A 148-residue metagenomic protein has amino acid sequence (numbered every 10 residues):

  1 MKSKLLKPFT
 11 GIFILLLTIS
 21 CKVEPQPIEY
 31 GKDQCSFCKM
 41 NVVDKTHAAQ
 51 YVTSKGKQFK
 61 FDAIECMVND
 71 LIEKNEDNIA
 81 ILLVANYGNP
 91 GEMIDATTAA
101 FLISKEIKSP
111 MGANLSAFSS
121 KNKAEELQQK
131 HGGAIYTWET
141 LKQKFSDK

Functional and structural regions predicted by a protein language model:
M1-F9: Bacterial N-terminal signal peptides that target proteins for export
L17-S20: C-terminal motif of bacterial Sec signal peptides marking the signal peptidase cleavage site
K22-E24: Bacterial signal peptide processing site
G31: Short metal-coordination and nucleic-acid-contact micro-motifs, chiefly zinc-binding Cys/His arrays
Q34: The −1 position to Zn-ligating cysteines in a subset of zinc-ribbon hairpins
F37, N41-E76: Post-signal-peptide N-terminal segment of Sec-exported extracytoplasmic proteins
K60-I94, F101: Mature extracytoplasmic domains of secretory-pathway proteins
S119-K148: C-terminal partner/receptor-binding element of secreted or periplasmic proteins
